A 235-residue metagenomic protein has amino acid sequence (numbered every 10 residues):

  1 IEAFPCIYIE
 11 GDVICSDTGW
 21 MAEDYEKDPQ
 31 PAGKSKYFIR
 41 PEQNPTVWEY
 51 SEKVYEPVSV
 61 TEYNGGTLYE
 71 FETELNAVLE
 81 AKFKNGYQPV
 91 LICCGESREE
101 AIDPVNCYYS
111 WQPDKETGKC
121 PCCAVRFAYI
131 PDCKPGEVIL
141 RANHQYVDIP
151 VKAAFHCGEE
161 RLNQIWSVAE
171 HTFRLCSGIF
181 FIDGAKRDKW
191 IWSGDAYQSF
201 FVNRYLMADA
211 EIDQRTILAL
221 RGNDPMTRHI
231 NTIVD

Functional and structural regions predicted by a protein language model:
I1-D183, G194-D195, D209-L220, T227-V234: Extracellular/oxidizing-compartment recognition motifs
R187-I191: Glycine/proline-enriched, intrinsically flexible loops and inter-domain linkers
Q198-D209: Well-ordered alpha-helical scaffold segments within catalytic/enzyme domains
